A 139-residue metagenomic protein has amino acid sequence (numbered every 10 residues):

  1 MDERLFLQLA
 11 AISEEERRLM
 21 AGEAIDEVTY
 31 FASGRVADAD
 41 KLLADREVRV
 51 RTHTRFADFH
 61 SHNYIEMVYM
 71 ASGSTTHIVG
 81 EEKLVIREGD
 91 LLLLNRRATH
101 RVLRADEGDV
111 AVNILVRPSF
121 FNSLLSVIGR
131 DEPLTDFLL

Functional and structural regions predicted by a protein language model:
M1-S74, G129-F137: Generic protein-terminus/edge-of-domain signal
R46-D136: N-terminal regulatory/effector-sensing and dimerization cores that precede helix-turn-helix DNA-binding domains
